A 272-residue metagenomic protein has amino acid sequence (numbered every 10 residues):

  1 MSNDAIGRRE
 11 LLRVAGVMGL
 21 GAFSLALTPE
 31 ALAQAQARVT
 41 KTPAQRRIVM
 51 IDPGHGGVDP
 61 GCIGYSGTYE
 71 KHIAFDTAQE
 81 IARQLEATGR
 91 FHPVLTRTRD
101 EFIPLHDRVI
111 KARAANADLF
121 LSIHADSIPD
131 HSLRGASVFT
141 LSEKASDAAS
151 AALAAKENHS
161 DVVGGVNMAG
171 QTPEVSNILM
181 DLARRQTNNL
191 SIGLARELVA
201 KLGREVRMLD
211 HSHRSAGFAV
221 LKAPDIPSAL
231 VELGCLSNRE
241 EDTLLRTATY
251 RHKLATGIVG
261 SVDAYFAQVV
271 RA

Functional and structural regions predicted by a protein language model:
M1-A272: Catalytic-site microenvironment of enzymes that process N-acetyl-hexosamine-containing cell-wall polysaccharides
